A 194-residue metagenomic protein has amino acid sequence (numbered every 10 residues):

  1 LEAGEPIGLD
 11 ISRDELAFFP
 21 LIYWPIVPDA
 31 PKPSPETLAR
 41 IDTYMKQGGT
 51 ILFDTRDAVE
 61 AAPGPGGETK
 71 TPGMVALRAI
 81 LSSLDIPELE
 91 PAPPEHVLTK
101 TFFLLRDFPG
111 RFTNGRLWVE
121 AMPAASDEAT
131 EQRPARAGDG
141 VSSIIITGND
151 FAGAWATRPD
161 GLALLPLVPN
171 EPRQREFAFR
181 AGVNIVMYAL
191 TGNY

Functional and structural regions predicted by a protein language model:
L1-L21, P28, F151-A152, P159-Y194: Aromatic-Pro/Gly-enriched surface loop or interdomain linker that acts as a lid/target-recognition segment
L1-P72, T147: Helical hinge/lid and interdomain linker segments adjacent to catalytic or ligand-binding clefts that mediate domain
I26, M45, G49, L81-E88 (+1 more regions): Sec/Tat-exported extracytoplasmic proteins
A39, T43, V75-A79, V183: Solvent-exposed, polar/charged alpha-helical surfaces in well-ordered, non-transmembrane soluble domains, broadly
I41-Y44, F108-R111, L162-V168: Short, low-complexity, polar/charged sequence segments that are solvent-exposed and flexible
K46-G49, G115-R116, V168-P172: Glycine-rich loops and low-complexity Gly/Arg-rich segments that provide flexible linkers or classic glycine-based
V59-G161, Q174, F179: An acidic, glycine-rich "communication" segment
